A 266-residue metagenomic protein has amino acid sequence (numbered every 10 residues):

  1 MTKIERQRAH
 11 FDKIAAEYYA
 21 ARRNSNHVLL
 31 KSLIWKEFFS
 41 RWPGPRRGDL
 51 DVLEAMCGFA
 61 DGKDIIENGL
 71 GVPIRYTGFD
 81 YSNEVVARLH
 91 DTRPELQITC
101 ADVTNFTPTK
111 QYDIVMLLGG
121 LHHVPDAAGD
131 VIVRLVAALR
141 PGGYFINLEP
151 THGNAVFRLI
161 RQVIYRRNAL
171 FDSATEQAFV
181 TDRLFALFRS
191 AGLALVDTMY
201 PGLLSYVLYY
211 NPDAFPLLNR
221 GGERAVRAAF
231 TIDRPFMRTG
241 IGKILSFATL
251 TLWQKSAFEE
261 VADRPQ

Functional and structural regions predicted by a protein language model:
M1-R46: Conserved class I S-adenosyl-L-methionine
R47-G58: Conserved class I S-adenosyl-L-methionine
G58-N105: Class I SAM-dependent methyltransferase SAM/SAH-binding core
M116: A conserved beta-strand element that flanks and buttresses the S-adenosyl-L-methionine
G129-P141: A short glycine-rich, Lys/Arg-flanked "PGG" loop and its adjoining helix->strand segment in the class I
I146-N168: Conserved class I S-adenosyl-L-methionine
R167-R183: Acceptor-substrate binding/catalytic loop of class I
G202-Q266: A C-terminal cap/extension of S-adenosyl-L-methionine-dependent methyltransferases that defines the acceptor-substrate
